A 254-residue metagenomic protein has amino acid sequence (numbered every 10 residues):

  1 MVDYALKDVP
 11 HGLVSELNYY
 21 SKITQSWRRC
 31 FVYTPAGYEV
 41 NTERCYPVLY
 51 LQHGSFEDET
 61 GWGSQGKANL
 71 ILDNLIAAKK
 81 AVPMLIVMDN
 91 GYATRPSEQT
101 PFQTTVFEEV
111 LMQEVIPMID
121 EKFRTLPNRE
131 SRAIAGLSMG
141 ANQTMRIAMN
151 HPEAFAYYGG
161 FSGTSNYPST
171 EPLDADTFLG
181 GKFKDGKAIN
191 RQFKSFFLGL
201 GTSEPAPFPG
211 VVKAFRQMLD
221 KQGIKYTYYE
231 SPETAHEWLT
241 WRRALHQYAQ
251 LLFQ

Functional and structural regions predicted by a protein language model:
M1-Q254: Non-catalytic cap/lid and distal C-terminal segments of serine-dependent acyl enzymes
